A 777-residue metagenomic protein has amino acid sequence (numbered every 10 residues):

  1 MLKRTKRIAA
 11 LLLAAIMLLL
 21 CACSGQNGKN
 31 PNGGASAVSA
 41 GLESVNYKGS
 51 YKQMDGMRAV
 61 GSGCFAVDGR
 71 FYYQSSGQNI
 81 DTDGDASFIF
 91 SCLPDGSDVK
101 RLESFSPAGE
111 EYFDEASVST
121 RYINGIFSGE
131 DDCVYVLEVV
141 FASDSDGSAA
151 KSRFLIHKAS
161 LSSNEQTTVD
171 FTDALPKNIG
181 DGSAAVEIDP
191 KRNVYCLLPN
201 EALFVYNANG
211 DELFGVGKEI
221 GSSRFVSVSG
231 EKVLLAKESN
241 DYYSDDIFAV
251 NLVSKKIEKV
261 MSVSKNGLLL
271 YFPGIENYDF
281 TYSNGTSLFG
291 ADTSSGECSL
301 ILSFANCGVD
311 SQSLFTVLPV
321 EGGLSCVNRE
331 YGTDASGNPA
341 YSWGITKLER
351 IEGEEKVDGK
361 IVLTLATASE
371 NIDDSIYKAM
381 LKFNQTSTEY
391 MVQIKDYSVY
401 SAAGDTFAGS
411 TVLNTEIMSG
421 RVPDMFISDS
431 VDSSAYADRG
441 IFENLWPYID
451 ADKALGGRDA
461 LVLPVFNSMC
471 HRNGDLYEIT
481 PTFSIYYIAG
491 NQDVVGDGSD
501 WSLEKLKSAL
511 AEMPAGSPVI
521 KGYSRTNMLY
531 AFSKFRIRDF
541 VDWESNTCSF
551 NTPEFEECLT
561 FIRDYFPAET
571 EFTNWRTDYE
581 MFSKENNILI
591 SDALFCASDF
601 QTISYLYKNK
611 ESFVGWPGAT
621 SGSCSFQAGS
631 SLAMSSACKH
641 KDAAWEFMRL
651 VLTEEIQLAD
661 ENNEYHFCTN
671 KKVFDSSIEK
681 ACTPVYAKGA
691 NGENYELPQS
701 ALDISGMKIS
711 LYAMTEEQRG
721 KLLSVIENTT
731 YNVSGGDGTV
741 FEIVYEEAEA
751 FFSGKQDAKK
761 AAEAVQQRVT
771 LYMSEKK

Functional and structural regions predicted by a protein language model:
M57-C64, Y112-F127, P176-I188, E219-G230 (+2 more regions): Repeated scaffold domains used in trafficking and secretory/extracellular systems, primarily beta-propellers
V99, S160-S162, H471-N574, S636-D642 (+1 more regions): Helix-loop-helix "hinge/cap" segment bordering the ligand-binding cleft or interdomain interface
D358-I372, Y390-Y397, M425: Short, well-ordered beta-strand elements
M391-L461, M581, I588-L589, Y605: Extracytoplasmic "Venus flytrap"/periplasmic binding protein-like
V431-Y487, K505, E611-P617: Hinge/lid segment of periplasmic solute-binding proteins
A515, L650-A690: Periplasmic-binding protein-like
Y565-E646, I656: Extracytoplasmic/periplasmic substrate-binding proteins
F626, G692-V769: C-terminal capping/gating helix-and-loop segments adjacent to ligand/active sites or protein-protein/ligand interfaces
